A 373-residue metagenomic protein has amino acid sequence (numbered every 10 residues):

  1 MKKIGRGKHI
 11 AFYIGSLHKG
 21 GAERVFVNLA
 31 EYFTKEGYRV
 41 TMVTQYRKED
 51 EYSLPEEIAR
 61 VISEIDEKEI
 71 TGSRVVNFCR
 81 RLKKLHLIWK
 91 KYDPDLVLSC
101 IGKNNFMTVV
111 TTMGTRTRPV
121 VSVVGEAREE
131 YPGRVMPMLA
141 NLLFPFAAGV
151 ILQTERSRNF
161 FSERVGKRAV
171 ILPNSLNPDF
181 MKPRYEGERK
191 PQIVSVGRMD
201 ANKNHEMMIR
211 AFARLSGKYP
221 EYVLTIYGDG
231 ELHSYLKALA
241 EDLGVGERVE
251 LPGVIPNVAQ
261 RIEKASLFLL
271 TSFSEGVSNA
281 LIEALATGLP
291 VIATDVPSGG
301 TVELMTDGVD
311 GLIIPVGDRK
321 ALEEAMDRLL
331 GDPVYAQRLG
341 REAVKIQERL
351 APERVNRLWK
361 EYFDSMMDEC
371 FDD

Functional and structural regions predicted by a protein language model:
G5-G7, F12-G20, R24-N28, Y32-V75 (+2 more regions): N-terminal strand-loop element at the rim of the active site of nucleotide-sugar-dependent glycosyltransferases
E23-N28, F106, P191, R198-G217 (+2 more regions): A conserved mid-protein helix/loop that constitutes part of the nucleotide-sugar donor-binding site
S99-N105, V123: Short His-centered aromatic/hydrophobic patch
R156, S175: Carbohydrate-associated surface elements
V254, F273: Aromatic "clamp/platform" in nucleotide-sugar-dependent glycosyltransferases that forms part of the donor/acceptor
P290-D295: Short hydrophobic beta-strand element within catalytic cores of glycosyltransferases and related nucleotide-activated
T306-G308, L312-R319, D327-P333: Conserved acidic donor-binding segment of nucleotide-sugar-dependent glycosyltransferases
A321, R328, Y335-R349, E361: A short, well-ordered alpha-helix in the C-terminal region of glycosyltransferases
